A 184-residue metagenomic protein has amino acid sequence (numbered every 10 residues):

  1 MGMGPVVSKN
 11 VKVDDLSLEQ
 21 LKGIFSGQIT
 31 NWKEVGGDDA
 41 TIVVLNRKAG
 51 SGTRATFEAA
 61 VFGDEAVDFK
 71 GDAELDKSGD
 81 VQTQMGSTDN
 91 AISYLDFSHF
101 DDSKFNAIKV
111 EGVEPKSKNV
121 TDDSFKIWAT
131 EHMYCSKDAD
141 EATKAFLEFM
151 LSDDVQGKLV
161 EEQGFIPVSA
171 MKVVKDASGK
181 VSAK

Functional and structural regions predicted by a protein language model:
M1-K184: Exported/periplasmic ABC-transporter solute-binding proteins
